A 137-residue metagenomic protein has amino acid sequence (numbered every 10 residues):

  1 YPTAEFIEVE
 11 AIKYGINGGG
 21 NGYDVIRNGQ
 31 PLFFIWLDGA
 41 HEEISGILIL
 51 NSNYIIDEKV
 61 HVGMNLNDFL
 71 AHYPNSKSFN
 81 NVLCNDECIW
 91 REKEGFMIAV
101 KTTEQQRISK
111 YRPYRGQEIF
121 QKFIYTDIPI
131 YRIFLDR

Functional and structural regions predicted by a protein language model:
Y1-L37, L66-F120: A cross-family detector of function-defining hotspots
R27-Q30, L48-N53, E92-E94, F134-R137: Secondary-structure transition/turn motif
D38-F69: Mid-length scaffold segments of soluble, non-membrane domains
G39-I44, E92-G95, I128: Short, solvent-exposed coil/turn segments at beta-strand boundaries
F123-R137: Short, low-complexity, Pro/Ser/Thr/Gly-rich segments in the mature regions of secreted, periplasmic
